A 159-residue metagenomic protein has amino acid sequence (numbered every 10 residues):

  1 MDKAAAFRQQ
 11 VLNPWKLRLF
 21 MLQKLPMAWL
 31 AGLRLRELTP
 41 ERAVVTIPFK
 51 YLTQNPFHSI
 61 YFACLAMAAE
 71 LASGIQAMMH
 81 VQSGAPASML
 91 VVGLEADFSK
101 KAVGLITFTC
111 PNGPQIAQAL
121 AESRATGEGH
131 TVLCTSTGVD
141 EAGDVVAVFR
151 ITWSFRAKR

Functional and structural regions predicted by a protein language model:
M1-L12, A102-V103, G113-R159: HotDog/MaoC-like acyl-thioester-processing domains
M1-L30, L52: Alpha-helical membrane-targeting segments
W29-L35, V92-F98, A119-A121: Short structured motifs
L30-I60: Catalytic strand-loop segment that frames the active site of acyl-thioester-processing enzymes
A31, E41-A43, A85, L90-L94 (+3 more regions): A generic structural signal for short beta-strands and their flanking turns/coil linkers
R34, E95-D97, T109-P111, T135-T137 (+1 more regions): Residues located in well-ordered beta-strands
A63-S83: Active-site helix/loop of acyl-thioester processing domains in fatty-acid/polyketide metabolism, spanning hotdog-fold
Q76-Q115: Hydrophobic beta-strand-centered segment that forms part of the acyl-chain substrate-binding groove
